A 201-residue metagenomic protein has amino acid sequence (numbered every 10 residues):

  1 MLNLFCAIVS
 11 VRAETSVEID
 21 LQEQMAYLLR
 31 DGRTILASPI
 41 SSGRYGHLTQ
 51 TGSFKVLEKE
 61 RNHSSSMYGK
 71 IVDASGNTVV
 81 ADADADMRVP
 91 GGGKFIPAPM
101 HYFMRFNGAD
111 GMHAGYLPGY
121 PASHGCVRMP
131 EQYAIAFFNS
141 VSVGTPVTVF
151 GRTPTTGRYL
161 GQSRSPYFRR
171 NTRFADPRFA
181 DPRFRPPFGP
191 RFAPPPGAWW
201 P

Functional and structural regions predicted by a protein language model:
M1-C6: Bacterial N-terminal signal peptides
I8-D84, V89-G93, H101: Cell wall/extracellular polymer interaction/catalysis modules
H47-T51, K70-P201: Exported/periplasmic cell-wall-interacting domains
